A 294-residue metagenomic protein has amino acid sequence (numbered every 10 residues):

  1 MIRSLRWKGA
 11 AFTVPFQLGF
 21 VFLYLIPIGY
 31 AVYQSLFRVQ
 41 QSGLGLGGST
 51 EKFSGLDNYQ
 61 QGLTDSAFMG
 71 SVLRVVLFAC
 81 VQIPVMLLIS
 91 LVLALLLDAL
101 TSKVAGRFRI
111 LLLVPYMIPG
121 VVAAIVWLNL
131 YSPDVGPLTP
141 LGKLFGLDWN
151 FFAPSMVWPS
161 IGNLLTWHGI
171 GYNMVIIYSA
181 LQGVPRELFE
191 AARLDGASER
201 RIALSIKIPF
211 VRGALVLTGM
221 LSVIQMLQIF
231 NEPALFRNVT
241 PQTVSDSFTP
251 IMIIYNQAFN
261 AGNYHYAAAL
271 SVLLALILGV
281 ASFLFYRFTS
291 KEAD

Functional and structural regions predicted by a protein language model:
L5-D294: A structural signal for multi-pass alpha-helical bundles of membrane permease subunits that mediate small-molecule
